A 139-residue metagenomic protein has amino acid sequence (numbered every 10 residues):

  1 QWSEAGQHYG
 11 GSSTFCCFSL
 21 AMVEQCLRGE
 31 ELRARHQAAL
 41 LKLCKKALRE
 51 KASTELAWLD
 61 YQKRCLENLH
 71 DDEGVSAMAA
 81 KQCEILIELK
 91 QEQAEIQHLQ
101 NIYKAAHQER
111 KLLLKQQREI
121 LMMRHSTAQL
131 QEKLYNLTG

Functional and structural regions predicted by a protein language model:
E4-G139: Charged, S/T/P/E/Q/K/R-rich helical and low-complexity scaffolding segments
